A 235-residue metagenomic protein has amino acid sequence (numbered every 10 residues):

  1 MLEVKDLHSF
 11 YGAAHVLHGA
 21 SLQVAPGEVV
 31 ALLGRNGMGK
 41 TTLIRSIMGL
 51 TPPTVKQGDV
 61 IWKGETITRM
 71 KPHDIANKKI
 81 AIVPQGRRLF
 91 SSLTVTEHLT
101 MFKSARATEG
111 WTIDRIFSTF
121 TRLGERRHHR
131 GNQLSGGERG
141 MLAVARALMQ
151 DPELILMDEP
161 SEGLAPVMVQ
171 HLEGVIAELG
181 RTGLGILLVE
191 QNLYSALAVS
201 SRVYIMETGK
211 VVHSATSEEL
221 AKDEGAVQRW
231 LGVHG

Functional and structural regions predicted by a protein language model:
M1-G235: Glycine-rich phosphate-binding loops of nucleotide-dependent enzymes
